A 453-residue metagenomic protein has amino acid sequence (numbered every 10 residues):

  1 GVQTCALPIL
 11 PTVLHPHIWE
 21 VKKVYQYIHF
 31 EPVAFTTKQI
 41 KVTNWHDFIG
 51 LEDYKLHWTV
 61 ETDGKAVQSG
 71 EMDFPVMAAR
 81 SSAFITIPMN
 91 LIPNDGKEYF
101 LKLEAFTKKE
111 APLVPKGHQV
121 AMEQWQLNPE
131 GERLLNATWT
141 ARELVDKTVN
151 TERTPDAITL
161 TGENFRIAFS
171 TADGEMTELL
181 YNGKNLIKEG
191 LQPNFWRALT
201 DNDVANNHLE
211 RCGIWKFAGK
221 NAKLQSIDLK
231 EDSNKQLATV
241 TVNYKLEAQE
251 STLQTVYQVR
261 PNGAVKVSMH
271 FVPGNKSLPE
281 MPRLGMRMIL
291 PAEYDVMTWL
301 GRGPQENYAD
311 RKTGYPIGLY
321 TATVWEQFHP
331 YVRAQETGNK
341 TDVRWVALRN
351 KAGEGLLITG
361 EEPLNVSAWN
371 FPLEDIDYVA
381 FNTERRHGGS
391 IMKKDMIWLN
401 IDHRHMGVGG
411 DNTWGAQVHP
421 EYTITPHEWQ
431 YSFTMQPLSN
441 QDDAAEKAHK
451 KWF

Functional and structural regions predicted by a protein language model:
G1-S82, T86, L91-P93, P363-W398 (+1 more regions): Substrate-binding clefts and catalytic carboxylate motifs of secreted carbohydrate-active enzymes
F30-V33, V114-K116, V296-W299: Acidic/polar loop patches that form or flank catalytic/metal-binding clefts of enzymes that bind anionic ligands
Q39-H46, I87, L101-A105, N164 (+2 more regions): Buried hydrophobic-core signal for structured, non-transmembrane domains
K55, E98-K102: Short, conserved beta-strand segments of beta-strand-rich sandwich/propeller modules, principally
Q68-G70, H118-E123: Extracellular and select intracellular beta-sandwich modules with Ser/Thr-enriched, small-residue motifs on
A79-R80, G117-Q119: Glycine-centered loop/turn motifs
P88-G96, A111, Q126-F453: Beta-strand/loop-rich accessory regions of lumenal/periplasmic or secreted enzymes, predominantly carbohydrate-active
A105-V114: Short acidic/polar inter-strand loop motif in beta-rich domains
